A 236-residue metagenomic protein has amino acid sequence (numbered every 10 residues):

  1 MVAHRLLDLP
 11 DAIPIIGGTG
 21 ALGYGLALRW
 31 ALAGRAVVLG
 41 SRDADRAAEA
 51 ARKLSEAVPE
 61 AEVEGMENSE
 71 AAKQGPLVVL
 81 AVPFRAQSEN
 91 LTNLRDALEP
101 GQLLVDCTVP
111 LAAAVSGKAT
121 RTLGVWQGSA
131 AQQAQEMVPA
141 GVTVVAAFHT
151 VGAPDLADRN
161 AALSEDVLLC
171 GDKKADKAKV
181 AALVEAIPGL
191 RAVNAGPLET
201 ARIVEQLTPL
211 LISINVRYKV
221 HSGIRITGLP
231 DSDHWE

Functional and structural regions predicted by a protein language model:
V2-K53, A186: NAD(P)+-binding Rossmann beta1-loop-alpha1 motif at the extreme N-terminus of oxidoreductases
L9-A12, G101, S164: Phosphate-coordination loops involved in phosphoryl transfer and adenosine-cofactor binding
A12, A36-V37, E62, D166 (+1 more regions): Residues at the starts of beta-strands that form the adenosine-phosphate
A57-E64, A140-T143, L190: A short helix-to-beta-strand connector/capping loop
V58-V105, V109-G117: Rossmann-like NAD(P)-binding element
K118-Q127, D158-A175: Short beta-strand and adjoining strand-loop segment in the mid-core of the Rossmann-like NAD(P)-dependent dehydrogenase
V142-V151: Conserved beta-loop-beta element that borders a ligand/cofactor-binding pocket
E165-E236: Active-site-lining helix/loop region of Rossmann-like oxidoreductase modules
